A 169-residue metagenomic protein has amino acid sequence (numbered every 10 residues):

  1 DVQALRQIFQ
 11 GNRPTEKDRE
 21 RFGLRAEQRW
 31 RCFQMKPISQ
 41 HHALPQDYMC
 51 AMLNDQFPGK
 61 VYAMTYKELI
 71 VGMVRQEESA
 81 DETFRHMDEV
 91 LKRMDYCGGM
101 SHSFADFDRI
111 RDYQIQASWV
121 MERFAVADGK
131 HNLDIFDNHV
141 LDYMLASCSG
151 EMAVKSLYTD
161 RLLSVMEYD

Functional and structural regions predicted by a protein language model:
D1-D169: Cytosolic nucleotide-utilizing catalytic cores of signal-transduction proteins
